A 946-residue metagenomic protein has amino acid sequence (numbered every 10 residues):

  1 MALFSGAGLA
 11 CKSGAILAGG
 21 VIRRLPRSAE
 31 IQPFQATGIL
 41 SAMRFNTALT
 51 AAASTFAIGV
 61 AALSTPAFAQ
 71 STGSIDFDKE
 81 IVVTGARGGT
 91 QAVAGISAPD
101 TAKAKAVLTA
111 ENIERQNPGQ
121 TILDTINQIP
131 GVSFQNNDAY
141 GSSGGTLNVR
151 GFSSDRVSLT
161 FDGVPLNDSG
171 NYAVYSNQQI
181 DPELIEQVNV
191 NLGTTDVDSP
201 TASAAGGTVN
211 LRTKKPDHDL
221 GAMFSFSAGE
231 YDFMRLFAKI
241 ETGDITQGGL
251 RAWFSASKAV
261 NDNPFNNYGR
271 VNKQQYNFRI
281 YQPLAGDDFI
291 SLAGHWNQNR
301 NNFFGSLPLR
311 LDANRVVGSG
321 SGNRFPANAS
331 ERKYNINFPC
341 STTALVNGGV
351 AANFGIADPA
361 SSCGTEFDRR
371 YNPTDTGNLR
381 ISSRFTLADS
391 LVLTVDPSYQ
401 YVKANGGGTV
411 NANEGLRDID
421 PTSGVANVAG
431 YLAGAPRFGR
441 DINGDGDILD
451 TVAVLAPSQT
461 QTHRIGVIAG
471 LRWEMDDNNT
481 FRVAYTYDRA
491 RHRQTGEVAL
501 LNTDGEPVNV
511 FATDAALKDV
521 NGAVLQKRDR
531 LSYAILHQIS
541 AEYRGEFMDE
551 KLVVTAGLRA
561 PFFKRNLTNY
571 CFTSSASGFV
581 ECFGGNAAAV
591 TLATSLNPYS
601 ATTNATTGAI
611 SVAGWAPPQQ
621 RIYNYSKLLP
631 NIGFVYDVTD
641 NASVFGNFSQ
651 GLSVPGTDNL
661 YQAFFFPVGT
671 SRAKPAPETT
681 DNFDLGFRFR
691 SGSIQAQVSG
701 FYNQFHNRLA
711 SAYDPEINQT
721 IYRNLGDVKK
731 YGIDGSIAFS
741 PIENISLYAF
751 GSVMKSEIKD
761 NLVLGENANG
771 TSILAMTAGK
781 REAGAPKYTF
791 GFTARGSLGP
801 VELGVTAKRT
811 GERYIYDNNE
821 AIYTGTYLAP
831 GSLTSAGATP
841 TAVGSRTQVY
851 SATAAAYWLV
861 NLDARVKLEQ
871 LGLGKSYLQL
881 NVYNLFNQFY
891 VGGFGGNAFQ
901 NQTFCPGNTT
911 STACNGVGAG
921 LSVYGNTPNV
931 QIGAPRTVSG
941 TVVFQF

Functional and structural regions predicted by a protein language model:
D78-R115, T146, V190: N-terminal periplasmic "start-of-domain" segments of outer-membrane beta-barrel proteins
T90-Q91, S97, K105, T121-P165 (+1 more regions): Extracytoplasmic beta-strand/coil segments of soluble accessory domains associated with Gram-negative outer-membrane
D168-G170, V174, E183-Q187, L192 (+5 more regions): Outer-membrane beta-barrel translocator/receptor signature
Y281-R380, N405-T460, D504-S532, S711: Acidic/polar loop-and-plug regions of large Gram-negative outer-membrane beta-barrel proteins
T394-S398, S643-S649, N659-Y661, K674-S740 (+1 more regions): Membrane-embedded beta-barrel scaffold of Gram-negative outer-membrane proteins
V454, N479-N641, P655: Signature of Gram-negative outer-membrane beta-barrel scaffolds
D549, Q695, G700-Q704, R723-A821 (+1 more regions): Gram-negative outer-membrane beta-barrel transporters
K808-Y827, V866-F946: C-terminal beta-signal and adjacent terminal beta-strands/loops of Gram-negative outer-membrane beta-barrel proteins
